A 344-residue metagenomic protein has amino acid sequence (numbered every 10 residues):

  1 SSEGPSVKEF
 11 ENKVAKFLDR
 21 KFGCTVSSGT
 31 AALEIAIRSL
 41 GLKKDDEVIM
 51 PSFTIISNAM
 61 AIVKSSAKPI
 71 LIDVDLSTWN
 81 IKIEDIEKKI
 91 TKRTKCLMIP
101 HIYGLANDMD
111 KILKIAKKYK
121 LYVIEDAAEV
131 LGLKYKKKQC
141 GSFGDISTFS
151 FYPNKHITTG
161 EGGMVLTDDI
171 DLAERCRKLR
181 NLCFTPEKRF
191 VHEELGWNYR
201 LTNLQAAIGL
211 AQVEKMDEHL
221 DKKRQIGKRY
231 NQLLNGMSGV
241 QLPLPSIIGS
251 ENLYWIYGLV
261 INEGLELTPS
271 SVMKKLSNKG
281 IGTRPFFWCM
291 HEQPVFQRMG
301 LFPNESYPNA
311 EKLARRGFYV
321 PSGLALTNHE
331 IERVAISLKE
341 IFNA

Functional and structural regions predicted by a protein language model:
E3-E47, M60-S65, L71-D73, K138: Phosphate-binding glycine-rich loop
P5-K13, F17-K21, E84, C96-P100 (+4 more regions): PLP-dependent aminotransferase class I/II
C24, I49-M50, I70, V123-I124 (+3 more regions): Structural detector of well-ordered beta-strand residues that form the stable sheet scaffold of enzyme domains
T25, M50, I99, T159 (+1 more regions): A short beta-strand submotif of the Rossmann-like class I SAM-dependent methyltransferase core that lines
R38-A127, K134: PLP-dependent aminotransferase-like
N80-E87, K137-I146, L338: A short alpha/beta connector and helix-capping loop motif
E125-T159, K188-E193: Conserved active-site segment immediately N-terminal to the catalytic lysine that forms the internal aldimine
S142-N181, N203: Active-site PLP attachment segment
